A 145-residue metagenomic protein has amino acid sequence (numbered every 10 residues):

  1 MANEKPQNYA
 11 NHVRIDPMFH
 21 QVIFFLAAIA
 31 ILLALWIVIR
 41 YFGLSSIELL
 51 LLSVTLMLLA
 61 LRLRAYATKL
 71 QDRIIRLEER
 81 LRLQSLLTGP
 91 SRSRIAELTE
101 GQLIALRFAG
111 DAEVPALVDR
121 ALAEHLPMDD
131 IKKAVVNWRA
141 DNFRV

Functional and structural regions predicted by a protein language model:
N3-K69: Membrane-targeting alpha-helical segments
I37, L86, F108-D111: Charged/polar positions within long, soluble alpha-helices
L56, G101-I104, A116: Positions in alpha-helical segments
R73-I104: Membrane-cytosol interface motif
A105-F108, E113-V114, A121: Juxtamembrane regulatory segments of integral membrane proteins
L106, P127-V145: A membrane-cytosol interface segment of integral membrane proteins
L117-P127: Short, surface-exposed polybasic-and-hydrophobic patches located at secondary-structure transitions
